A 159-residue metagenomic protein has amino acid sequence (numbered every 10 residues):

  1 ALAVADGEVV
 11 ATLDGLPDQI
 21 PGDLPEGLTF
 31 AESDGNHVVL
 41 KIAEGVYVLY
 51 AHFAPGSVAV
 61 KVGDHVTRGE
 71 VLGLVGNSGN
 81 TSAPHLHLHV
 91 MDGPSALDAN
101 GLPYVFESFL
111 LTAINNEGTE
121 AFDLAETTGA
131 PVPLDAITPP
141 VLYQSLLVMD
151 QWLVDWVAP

Functional and structural regions predicted by a protein language model:
A1-A11, A59-L74: Short, well-structured beta-strand-loop connectors
L2, L28-F30, A59, D64 (+1 more regions): Acidic, glycine-rich catalytic/binding loops that coordinate metals and/or anionic ligands
V4, E8-A54: Zn2+-dependent peptidoglycan hydrolase active-site motif and core
V10, L16-Q19, V48, S57-V58 (+3 more regions): Flexible loop/turn segments at secondary-structure boundaries
L13-F30, E70-L86, S95: Flexible, gly/ser-rich surface segments that form the specificity/activation loops bordering the active-site cleft
L16, E44, A54-S57, G73-G76 (+1 more regions): Short, well-ordered turn and helix-capping elements at secondary-structure junctions
N36-V38, P84-L86, N100-Y104: Extracytoplasmic/periplasmic beta-strand context in beta-sandwich domains, especially the cupredoxin/COX2 CuA-binding
H52, H85-M91: Histidine-centered divalent metal-coordination motifs
